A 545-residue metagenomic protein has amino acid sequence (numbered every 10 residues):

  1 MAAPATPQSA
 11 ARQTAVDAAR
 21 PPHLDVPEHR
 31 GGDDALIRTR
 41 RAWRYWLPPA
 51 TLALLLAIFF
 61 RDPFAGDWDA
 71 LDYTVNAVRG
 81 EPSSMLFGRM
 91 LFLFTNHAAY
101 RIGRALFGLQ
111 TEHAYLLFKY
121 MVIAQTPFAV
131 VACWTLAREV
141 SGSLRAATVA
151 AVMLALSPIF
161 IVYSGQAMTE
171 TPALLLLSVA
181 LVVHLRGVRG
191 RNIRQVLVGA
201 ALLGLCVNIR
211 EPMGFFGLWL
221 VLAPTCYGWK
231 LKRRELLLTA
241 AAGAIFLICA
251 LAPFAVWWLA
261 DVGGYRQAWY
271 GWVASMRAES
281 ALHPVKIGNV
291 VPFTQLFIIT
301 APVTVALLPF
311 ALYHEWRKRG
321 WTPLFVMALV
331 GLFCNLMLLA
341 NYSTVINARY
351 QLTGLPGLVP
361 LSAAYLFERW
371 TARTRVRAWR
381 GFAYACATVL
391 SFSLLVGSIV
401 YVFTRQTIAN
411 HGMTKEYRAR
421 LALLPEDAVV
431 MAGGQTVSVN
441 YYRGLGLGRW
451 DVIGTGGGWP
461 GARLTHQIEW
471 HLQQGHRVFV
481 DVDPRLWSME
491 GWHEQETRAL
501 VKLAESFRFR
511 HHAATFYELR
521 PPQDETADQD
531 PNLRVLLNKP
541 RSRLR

Functional and structural regions predicted by a protein language model:
M1, T225, Q295-T322, L332-N335: Hydrophobic, aromatic-rich transmembrane alpha-helices and their immediate juxtamembrane boundary segments
L36, A180-V196, C206: Membrane-interface transmembrane helices that cradle and orient dolichyl/undecaprenyl
L47-L52, A201-L203, G243-I245, W316-A340 (+1 more regions): Transmembrane alpha-helix segments characteristic of polytopic inner-membrane glycan-assembly/cell-envelope
V162-P172, N347: Short acidic/glycine- and proline-prone juxtamembrane loop motifs at membrane-interface regions of multi-pass membrane
R186, N192, V196, F216-I248 (+1 more regions): Perimembrane helix-loop-helix junctions
A201, G243-I248, W316, G320-W321 (+2 more regions): Signature aromatic-anchored transmembrane alpha helix within multi-pass, membrane-resident enzymes that catalyze glycan
L238-F310: Membrane-lumen/periplasm interface segments of specific transmembrane helices in polyprenyl phosphate-linked
V389-Y442, W450-V452: Membrane-embedded, lumen/periplasm-facing catalytic core of multi-pass transferases that use lipid-linked donors
